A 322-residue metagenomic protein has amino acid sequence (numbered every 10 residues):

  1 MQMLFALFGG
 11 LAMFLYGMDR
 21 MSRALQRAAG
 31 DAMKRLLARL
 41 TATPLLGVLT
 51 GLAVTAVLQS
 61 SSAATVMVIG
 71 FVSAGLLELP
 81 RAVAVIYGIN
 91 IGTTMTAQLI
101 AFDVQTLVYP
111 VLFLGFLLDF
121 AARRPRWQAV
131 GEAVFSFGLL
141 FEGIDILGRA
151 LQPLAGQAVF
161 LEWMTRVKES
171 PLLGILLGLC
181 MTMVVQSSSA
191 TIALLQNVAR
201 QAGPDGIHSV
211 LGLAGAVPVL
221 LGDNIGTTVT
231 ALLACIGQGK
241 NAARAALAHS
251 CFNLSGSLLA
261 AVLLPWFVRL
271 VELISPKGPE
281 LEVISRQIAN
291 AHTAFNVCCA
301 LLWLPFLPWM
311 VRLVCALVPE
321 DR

Functional and structural regions predicted by a protein language model:
M1-P44, V134-C180, V198, H208-S209: Helix-loop-helix hairpins and the membrane-proximal interhelical loops of multi-pass alpha-helical transport proteins
L7-D19, G51-T55, L112-A121, S136-I146 (+3 more regions): Hydrophobic core segments of alpha-helical transmembrane domains in multi-pass membrane transport and ion-translocation
L11, D31, R35, R39 (+16 more regions): Alpha-helical transmembrane segments of multi-pass membrane proteins, especially transporters and channels
M13, R23-Q26, S62-V66, T93-A101 (+4 more regions): Alpha-helical transmembrane segments and their lipid-water interface positions in multi-pass membrane proteins
F14, M18-S22, G30, A64-T65 (+10 more regions): Alpha-helical transmembrane segments of polytopic integral membrane proteins, especially the permease/helical cores
M18-R27, V68-S73, L114-Q128, A231-G237: C-terminal ends of transmembrane helices
T55-L58, V66-G92, L99-L107, L118-D119 (+5 more regions): Membrane-interfacial helix-loop connectors
I144, L151-V167, A234-R322: Transmembrane alpha-helical segments and their short flanking loops that form helix-hairpins/helix-helix interfaces
